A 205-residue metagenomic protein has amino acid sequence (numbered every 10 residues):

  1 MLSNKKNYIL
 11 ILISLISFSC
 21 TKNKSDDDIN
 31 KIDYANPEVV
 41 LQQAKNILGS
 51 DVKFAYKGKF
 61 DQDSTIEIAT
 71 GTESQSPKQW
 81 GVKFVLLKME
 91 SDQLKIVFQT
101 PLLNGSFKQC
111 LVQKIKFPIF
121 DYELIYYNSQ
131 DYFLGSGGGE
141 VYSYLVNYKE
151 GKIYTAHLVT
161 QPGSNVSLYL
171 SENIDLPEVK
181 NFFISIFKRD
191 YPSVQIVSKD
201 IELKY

Functional and structural regions predicted by a protein language model:
M1-I9: Bacterial N-terminal signal peptides that target proteins for export
I13-S19: Hydrophobic h-region of N-terminal signal peptides that target proteins for export in Gram-negative bacteria
C20-K31, N128-Y205: Acidic, small-residue rich beta-repeat scaffolds with periodic aromatic anchors
C20-S106, S198-Y205: Terminal domain-start segments
D51-F60, S106-E123, Y169-D175: Beta-propeller blade termini
Q62-T72, F117-Q130, E178-F183: Acidic/hydrophobic-patterned starts of short beta strands in beta-sheet-rich repeat architectures
T72-S74, Q99, K108-K116, Y127-F133: Short secondary-structure capping micro-motifs at structural edges
L102-F107, T160-S164: Short coil/turn segments at the loop-to-beta-strand junctions that recur within blades of beta-propeller repeat folds
